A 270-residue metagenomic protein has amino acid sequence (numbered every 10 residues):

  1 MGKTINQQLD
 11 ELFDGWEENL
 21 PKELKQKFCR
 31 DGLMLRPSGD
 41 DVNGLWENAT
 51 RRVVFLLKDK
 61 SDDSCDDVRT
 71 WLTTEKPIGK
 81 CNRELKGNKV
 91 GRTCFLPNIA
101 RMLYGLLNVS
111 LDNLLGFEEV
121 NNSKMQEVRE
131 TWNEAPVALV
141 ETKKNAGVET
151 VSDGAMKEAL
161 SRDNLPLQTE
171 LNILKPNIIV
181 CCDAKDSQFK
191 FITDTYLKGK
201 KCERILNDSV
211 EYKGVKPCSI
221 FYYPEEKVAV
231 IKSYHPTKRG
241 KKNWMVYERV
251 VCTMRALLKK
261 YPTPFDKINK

Functional and structural regions predicted by a protein language model:
G2-D14, D153-Q168, S187-K270: C-terminal capping/extension of enzyme domains
G2-L174, I178, A184-F189: A polyanion-binding, active-site-adjacent surface
